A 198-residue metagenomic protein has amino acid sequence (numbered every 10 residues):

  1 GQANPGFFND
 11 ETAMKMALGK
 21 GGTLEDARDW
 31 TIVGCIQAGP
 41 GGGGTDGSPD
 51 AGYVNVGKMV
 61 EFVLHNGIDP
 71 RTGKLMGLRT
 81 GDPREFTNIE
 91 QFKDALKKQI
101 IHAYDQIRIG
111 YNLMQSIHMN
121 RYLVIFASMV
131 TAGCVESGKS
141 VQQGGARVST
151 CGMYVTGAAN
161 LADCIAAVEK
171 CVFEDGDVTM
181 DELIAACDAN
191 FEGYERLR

Functional and structural regions predicted by a protein language model:
G1-R198: Conserved catalytic cores of very large enzyme subunits
